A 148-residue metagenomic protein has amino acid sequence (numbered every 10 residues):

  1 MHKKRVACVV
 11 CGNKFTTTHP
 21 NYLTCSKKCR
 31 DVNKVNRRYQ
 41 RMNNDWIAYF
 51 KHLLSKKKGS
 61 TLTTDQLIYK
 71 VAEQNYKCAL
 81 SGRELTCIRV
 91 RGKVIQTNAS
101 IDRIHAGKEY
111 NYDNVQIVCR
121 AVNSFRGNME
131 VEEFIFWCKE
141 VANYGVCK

Functional and structural regions predicted by a protein language model:
M1-A79, N111, F125, E133-C147: Contiguous alpha-helical segments
G12, H105, A121-N123: Short, histidine-centered active-site or binding-site loop motifs used for metal coordination, general acid-base
P20, L67-Y69, K77-I117, R126: Histidine-centered nuclease catalytic patch
C25-S26, V118-R120: Zinc-coordinating Cys/His ligand positions in small cysteine/histidine-rich zinc-finger domains
K93-Q96, E132-F136: "Short basic amphipathic alpha-helical interaction patches in structured regions
R103, C147-K148: Boundary-flanking segments of nucleic-acid-binding domains in nuclear regulatory proteins
